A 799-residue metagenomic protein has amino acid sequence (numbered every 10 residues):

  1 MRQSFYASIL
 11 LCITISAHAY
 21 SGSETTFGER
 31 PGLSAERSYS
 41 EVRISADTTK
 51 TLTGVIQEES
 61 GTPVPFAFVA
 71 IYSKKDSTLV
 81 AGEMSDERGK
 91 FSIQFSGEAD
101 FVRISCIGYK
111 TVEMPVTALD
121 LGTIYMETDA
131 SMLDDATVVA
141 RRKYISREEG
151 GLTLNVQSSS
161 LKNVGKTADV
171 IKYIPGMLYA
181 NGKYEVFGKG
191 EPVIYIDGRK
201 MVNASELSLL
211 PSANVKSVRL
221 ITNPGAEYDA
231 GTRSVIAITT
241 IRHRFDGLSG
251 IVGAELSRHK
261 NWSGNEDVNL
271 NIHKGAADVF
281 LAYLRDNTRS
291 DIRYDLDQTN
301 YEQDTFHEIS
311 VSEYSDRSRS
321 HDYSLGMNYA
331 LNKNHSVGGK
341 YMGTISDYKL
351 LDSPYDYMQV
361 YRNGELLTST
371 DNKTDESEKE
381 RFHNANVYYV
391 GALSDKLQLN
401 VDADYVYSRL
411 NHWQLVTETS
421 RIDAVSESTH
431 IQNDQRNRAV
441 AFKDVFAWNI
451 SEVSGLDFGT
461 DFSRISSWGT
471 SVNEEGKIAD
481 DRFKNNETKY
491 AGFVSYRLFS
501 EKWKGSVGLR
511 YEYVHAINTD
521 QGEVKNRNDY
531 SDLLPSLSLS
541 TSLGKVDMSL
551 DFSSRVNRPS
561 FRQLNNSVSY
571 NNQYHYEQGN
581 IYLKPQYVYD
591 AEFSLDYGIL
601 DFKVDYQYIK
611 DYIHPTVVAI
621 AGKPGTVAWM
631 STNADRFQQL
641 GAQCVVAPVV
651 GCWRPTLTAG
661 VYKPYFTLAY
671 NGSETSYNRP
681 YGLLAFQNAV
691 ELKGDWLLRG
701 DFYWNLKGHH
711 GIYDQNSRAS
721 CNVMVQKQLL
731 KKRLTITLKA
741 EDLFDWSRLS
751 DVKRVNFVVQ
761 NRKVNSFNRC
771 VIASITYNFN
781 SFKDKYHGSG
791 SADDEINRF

Functional and structural regions predicted by a protein language model:
T26-I44, A70-Y72, S105-Y109, L121-S160 (+3 more regions): Short, acidic, small-residue-rich periplasmic hinge/interaction motif at the N-terminus of Gram-negative outer-membrane
K75-K90: Short, acidic Ser/Thr/Gly-rich low-complexity loop/linker segments typical of extracellular and cell-surface proteins
A118-Y125, D135, T167-V170, A204-S205 (+3 more regions): N-terminal periplasmic accessory domains that precede and gate Gram-negative outer-membrane beta-barrel machines
Y173, R199-G225: Short acidic/polar hinge/loop motifs at secondary-structure boundaries that mediate gating or recognition
T239-A254, R293, D297, I309 (+8 more regions): Surface-exposed extracellular loop regions of Gram-negative outer-membrane beta-barrel proteins
D322-D347, N372-Q521, S542, V546-D547 (+2 more regions): Face-selective signature of the C-terminal outer-membrane beta-barrel domain
A439-K443, K489-A491, K584, D590 (+2 more regions): Outer membrane beta-barrel strand-and-loop segments of large Gram-negative receptors, especially TonB-dependent
K484-E487, R527-N528, V556-K610, V627-G641 (+1 more regions): Outer-membrane beta-barrel signature, preferentially recognizing the C-terminal barrel domain of Gram-negative
